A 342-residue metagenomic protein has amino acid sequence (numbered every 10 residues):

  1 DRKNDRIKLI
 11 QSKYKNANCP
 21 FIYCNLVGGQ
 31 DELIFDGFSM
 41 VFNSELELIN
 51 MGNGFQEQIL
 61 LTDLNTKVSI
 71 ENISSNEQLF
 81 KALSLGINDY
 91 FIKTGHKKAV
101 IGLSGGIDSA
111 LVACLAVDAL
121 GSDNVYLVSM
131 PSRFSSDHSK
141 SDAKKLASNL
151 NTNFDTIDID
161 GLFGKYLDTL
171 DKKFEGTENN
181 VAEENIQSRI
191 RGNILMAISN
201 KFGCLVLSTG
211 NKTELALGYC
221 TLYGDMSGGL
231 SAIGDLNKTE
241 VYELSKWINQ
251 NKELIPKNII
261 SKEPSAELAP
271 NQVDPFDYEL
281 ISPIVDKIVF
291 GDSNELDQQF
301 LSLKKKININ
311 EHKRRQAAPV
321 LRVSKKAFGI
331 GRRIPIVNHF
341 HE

Functional and structural regions predicted by a protein language model:
D1-Q56: CN hydrolase (nitrilase-like) catalytic-core segments centered on the catalytic cysteine and neighboring Lys/Glu
N18-C19, D31, S44, V68-G105 (+1 more regions): ATP/NTP-dependent adenylation/nucleotidyl-transfer catalytic domains that generate, transfer, or process NMP-activated
I22, M40, T62-D63, I260: Residues in well-ordered beta-strands of folded domains
C24, I49-G52, T62, I157 (+1 more regions): Hydrophobic residues at beta-strand termini and immediately following loops that shape nucleotide-binding pockets
F55-N72: A short, polar/charged loop-to-alpha-helix boundary motif
